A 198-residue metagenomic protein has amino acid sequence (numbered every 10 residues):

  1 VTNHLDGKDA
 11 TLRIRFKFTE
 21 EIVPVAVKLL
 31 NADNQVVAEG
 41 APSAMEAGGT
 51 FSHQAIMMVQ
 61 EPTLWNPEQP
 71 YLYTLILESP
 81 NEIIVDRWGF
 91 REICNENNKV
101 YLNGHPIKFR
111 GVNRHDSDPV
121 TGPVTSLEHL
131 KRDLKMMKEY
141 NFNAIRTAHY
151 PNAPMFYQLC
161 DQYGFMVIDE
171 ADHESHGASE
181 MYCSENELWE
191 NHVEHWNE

Functional and structural regions predicted by a protein language model:
V1-P154, L159-V167, E190-E198: Secreted/periplasmic carbohydrate-active enzymes, especially glycoside hydrolases
K108, A171-W189: Substrate-binding/active-site clefts of carbohydrate-active enzymes
